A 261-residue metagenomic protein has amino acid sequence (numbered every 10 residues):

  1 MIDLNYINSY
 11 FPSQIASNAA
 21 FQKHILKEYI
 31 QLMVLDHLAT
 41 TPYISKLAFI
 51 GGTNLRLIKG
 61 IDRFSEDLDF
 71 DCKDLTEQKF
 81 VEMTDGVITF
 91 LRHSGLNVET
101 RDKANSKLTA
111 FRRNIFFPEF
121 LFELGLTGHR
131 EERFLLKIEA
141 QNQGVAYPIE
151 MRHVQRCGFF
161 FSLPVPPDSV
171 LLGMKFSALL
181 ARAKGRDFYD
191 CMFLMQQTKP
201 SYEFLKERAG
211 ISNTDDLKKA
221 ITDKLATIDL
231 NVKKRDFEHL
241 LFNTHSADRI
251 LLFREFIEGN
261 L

Functional and structural regions predicted by a protein language model:
M1-L32, A39-L47, I58, L75-L261: Structured mid-to-C-terminal alpha-helical surface segments
G52, K59-V81: Catalytic metal-binding acidic patch
